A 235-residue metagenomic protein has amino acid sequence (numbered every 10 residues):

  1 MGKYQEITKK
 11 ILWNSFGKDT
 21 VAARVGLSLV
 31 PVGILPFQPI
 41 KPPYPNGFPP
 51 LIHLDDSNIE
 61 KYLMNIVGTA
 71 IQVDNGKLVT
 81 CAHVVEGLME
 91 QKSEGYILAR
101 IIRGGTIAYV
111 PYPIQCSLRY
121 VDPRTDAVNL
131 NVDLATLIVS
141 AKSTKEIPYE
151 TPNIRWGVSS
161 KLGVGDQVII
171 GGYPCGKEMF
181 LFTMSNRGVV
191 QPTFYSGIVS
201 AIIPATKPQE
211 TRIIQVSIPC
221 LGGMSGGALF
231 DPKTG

Functional and structural regions predicted by a protein language model:
M1-I71, L78-C81, V132-T136: N-terminal activation segment of mature serine protease catalytic domains
M64-V67, V73-N129: Catalytic-histidine neighborhood of serine endopeptidases, predominantly the chymotrypsin-like S1/PA family
I71, P219-G235: Catalytic nucleophile loop of clan PA
Q72-D74, Y120, A201-T206, D231: A residue-level detector for short acidic-glycine micro-motifs
C81-H83, Y173-P174, T234: Short, surface-exposed secondary-structure boundary micro-motifs
K145-N153: Short, structured beta-strand/loop micro-motifs enriched in basic residues and often containing a Trp
P152-Q215, P219-M224: Flexible, gly/ser-rich surface segments that form the specificity/activation loops bordering the active-site cleft
